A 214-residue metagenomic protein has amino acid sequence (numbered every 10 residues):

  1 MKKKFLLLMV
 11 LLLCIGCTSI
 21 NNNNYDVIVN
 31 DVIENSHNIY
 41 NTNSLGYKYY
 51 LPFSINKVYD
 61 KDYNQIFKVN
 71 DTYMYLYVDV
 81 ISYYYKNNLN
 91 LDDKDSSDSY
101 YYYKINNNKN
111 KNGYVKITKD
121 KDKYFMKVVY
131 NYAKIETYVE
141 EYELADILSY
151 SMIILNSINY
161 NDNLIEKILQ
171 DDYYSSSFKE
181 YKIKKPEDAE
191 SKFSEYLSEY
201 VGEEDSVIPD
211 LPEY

Functional and structural regions predicted by a protein language model:
M1-K4: Positively charged n-region of N-terminal signal peptides that target proteins for export
L6-L11: Sec-dependent N-terminal signal peptides
L13-G16: C-terminal motif of bacterial Sec signal peptides marking the signal peptidase cleavage site
T18-N21: Bacterial signal peptide processing site
D26-G46: Post-signal peptide N-terminal segment of mature Sec-exported envelope proteins
S44-K94: Secretory pathway targeting signatures of secreted, lumenal, and periplasmic proteins
S96-S149, K182-S191: Signature of long, low-cysteine stretches enriched in small and polar/charged residues
T137-Y214: Surface-exposed amphipathic alpha-helical segments
